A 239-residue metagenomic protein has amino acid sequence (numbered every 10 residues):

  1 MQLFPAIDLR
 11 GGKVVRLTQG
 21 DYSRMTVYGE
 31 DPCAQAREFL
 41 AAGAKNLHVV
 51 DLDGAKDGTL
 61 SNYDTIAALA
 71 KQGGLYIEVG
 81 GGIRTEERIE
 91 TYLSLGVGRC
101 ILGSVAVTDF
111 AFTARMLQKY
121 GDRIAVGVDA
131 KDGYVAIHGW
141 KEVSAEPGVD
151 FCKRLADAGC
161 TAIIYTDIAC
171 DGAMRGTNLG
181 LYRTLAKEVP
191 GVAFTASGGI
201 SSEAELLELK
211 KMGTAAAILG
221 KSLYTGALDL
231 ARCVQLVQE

Functional and structural regions predicted by a protein language model:
D8, F39, L47, Y92 (+4 more regions): Conserved, mostly hydrophobic/aromatic
G11, Q19-S23, E90-L93, V97-D171: Conserved anion-binding
N46-D64, S104, Y165-R175: Glycine-rich, proline-tolerant flexible connector loops at the mouths of alpha/beta enzymes
H48-D51, E78, I101-L102, A125 (+2 more regions): Conserved beta-strand positions in the central sheet of alpha/beta enzyme cores
D53, G58-Q118: Glycine/small-residue-rich loop that forms an oxyanion/phosphate-binding "nest" at active or ligand-binding sites
L60-A67, K141-D150, R175-T184: Charged helix-capping and loop-helix junction motifs
G73, I77-R99, G180-A216: Catalytic cores of alpha/beta
I83, S94-F112, D167-C170, G198-S202 (+1 more regions): Glycine-rich phosphate-binding active-site loops on the catalytic face of alpha/beta enzymes
